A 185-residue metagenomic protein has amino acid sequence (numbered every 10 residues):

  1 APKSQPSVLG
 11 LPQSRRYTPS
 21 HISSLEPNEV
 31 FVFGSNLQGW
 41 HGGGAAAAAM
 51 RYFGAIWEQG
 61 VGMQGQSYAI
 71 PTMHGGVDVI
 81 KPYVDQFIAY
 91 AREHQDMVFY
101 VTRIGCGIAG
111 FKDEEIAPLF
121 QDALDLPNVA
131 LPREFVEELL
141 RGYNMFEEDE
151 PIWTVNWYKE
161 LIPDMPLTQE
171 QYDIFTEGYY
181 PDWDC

Functional and structural regions predicted by a protein language model:
A1-W153, W157: Macrodomain-like recognition of ADP-ribose-binding/processing modules
M145-C185: Acidic, low-complexity, intrinsically disordered interaction modules
